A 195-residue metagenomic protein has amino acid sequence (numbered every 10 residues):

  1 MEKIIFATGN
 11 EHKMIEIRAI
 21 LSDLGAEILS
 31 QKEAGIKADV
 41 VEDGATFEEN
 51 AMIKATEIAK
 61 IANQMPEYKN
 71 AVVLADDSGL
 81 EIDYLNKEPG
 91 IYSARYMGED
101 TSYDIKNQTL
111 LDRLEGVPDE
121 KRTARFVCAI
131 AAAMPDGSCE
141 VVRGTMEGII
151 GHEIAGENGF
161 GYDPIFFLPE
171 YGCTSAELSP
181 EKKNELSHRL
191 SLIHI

Functional and structural regions predicted by a protein language model:
E2-I5, E11-L192: Anionic-ligand binding patches
